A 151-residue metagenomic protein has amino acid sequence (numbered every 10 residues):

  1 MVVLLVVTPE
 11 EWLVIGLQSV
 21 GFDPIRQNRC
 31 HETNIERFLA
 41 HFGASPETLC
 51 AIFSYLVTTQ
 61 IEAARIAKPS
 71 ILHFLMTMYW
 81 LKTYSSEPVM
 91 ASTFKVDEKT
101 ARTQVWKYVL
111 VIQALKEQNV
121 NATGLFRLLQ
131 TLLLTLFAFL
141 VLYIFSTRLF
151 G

Functional and structural regions predicted by a protein language model:
M1-R65: Charged, often Cys/His-bearing segments associated with DNA-binding zinc-finger transcription factors
A63, M76-T77: Eukaryotic intrinsically disordered and solvent-exposed regulatory patches
K68-H73, W80, Y84-G151: Short, well-ordered secondary-structure "scaffold" segments embedded in the functional core of diverse domains
